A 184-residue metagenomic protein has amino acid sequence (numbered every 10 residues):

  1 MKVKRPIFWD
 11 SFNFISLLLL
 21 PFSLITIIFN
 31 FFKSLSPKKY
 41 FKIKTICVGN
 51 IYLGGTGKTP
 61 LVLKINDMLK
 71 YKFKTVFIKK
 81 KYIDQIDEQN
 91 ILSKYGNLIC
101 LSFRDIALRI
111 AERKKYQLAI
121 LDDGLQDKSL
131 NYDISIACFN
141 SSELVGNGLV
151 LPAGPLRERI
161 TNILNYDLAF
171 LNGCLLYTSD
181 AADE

Functional and structural regions predicted by a protein language model:
K2-K44: A transmembrane-helix-recognition feature enriched in membrane-embedded lipid enzymes and envelope glyco-/phospholipid
F14-L18, K39-K44, L53, M68-I134 (+1 more regions): ATP-dependent carboxylate-amine ligase catalytic core
I25, T59, L92, D122 (+1 more regions): Residue-level signal for inorganic ion chemistry
V48-I65: Glycine-rich phosphate-binding P-loop
L130-N131, I160-N165: Short, conserved loop/helix-junction motifs that constitute active-site signature segments in enzyme catalytic cores
I134-S142: Conserved phosphate-donor/acceptor-positioning beta-strand/loop module used by diverse small-molecule
I136-A137, L164-N172: Conserved beta-strand/loop subsegment of P-loop NTPase cores
Y177-E184: Conserved small/polar residues in nucleotide/adenosyl-binding loops
